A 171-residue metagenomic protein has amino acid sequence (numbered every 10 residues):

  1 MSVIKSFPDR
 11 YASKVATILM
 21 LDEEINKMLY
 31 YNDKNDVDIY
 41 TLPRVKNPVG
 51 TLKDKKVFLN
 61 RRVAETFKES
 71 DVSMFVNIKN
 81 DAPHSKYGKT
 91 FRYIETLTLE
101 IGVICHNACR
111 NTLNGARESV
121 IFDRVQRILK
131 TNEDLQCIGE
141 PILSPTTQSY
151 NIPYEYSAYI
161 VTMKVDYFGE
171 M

Functional and structural regions predicted by a protein language model:
M1-Y87: Small/polar-rich, solvent-exposed N-terminal microdomains that initiate assembly or binding
R61-A64, G102-N107, Q126-T131: A short, hydrophobic secondary-structure junction motif
D71-M74, A116-M171: Acidic-leaning, charged glycine-interspersed low-complexity segments
N80-H84, I101-C109, K164-M171: Beta-strand elements of well-folded, non-transmembrane domains
K86-I94, N151-Y156: Short, solvent-exposed beta-strand/turn "edge" segments of beta-rich domains on protein surfaces
R92-I94, H106-R127: Extracellular/virion structural assembly segments
L97: A small/polar active-site loop signature that marks catalytic segments
